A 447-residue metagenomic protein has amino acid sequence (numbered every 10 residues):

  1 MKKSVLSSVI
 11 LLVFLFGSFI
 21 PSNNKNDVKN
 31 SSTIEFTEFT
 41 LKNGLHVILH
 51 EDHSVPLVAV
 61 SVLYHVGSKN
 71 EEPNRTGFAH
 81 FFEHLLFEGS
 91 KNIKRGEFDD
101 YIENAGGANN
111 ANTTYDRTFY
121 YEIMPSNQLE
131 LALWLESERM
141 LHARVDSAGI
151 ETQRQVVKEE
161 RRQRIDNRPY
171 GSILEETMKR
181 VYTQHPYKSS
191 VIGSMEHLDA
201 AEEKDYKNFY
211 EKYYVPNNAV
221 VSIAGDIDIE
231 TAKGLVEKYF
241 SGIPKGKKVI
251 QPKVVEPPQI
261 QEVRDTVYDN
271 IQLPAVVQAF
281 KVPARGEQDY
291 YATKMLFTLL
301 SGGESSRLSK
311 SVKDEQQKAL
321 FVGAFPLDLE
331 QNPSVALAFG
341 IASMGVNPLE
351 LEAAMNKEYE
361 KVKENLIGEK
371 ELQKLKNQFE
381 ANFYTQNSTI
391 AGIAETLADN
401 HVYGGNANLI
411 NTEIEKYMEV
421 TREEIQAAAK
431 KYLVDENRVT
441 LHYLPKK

Functional and structural regions predicted by a protein language model:
M1-S4: Positively charged n-region of N-terminal signal peptides that target proteins for export
L11, L15-S32: Bacterial Sec-dependent signal peptides at the C-terminal "C-region" and cleavage site
I20, D99-K248, E315-K447: Charge-rich, well-structured scaffold segments of protease-associated domains
K29-Y64: Mature N-terminal segment immediately following signal peptide/propeptide cleavage in secreted/periplasmic
T37-E38, H46-D52, K207-K212, Q261-Y268 (+1 more regions): Short, surface-exposed beta-strand/loop micro-motifs that present aromatic residues
E51-H53, L174, Q272: Peptidyl-prolyl cis-trans isomerase
V60-I123, S189-I192, G303-K318, E330: M16/MPP (pitrilysin/insulinase) zinc-metallopeptidase core fold and M16-derived inactive scaffolds
R162, K179, K248-R307, K416: His/Glu-based metal-binding/catalytic segments typifying zinc-dependent metallopeptidases
